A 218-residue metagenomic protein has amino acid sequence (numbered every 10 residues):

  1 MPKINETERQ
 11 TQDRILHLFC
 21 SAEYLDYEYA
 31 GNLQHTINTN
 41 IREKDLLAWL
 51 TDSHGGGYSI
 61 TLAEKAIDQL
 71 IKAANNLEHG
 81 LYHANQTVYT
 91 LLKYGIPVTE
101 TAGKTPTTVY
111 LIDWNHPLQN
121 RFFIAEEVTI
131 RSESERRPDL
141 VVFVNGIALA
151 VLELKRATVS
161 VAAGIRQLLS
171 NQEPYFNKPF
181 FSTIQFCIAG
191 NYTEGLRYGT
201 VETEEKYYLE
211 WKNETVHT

Functional and structural regions predicted by a protein language model:
M1-T218: An alpha-helical interface "stripe"
